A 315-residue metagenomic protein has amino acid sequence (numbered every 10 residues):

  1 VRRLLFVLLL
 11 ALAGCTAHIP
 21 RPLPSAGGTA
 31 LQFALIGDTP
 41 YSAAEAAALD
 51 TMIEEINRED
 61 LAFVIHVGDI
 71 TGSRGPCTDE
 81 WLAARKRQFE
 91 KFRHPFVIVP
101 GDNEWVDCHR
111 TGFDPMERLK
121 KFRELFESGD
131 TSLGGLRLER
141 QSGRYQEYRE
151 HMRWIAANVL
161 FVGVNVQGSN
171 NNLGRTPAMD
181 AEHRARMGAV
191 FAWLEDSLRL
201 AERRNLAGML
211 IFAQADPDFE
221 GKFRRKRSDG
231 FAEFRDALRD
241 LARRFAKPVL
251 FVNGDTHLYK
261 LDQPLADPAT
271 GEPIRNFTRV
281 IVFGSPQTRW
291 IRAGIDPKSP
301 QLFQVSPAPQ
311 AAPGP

Functional and structural regions predicted by a protein language model:
R2-V7: Sec-dependent signal peptide recognition, specifically the positively charged N-region followed immediately by
L12-G14: C-terminal motif of bacterial Sec signal peptides marking the signal peptidase cleavage site
T16-W81, L206: N-terminal active-site segment of His-dependent metallophosphoesterases
T29, E45-M52, V67, E80-Q88 (+4 more regions): Stable alpha-helical elements in mature extracytoplasmic
D38, G68-D69, G101-D102, Q214 (+1 more regions): Active-site glycine-centered loops adjacent to acidic/histidine catalytic or metal-binding residues that shape
E54-F63, V162, P177-L265: His/acidic metal-ligating clusters that form di-metal
P76, E80-A189, L261-S299: Extended active-site neighborhood of metal-dependent phosphoesterases/phosphodiesterases
I291-P315: A short C-terminal boundary segment appended to hydrolase-like catalytic domains
